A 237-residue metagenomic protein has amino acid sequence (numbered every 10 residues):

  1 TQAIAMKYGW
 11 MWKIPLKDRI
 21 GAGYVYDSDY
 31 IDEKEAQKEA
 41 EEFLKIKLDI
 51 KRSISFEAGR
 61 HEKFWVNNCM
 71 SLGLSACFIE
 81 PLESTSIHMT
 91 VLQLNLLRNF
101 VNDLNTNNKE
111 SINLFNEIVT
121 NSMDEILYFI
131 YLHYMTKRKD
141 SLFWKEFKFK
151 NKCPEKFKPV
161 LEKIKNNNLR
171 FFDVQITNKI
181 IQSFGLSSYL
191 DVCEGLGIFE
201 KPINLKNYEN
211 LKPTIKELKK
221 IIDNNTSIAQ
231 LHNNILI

Functional and structural regions predicted by a protein language model:
T1: Rossmann-like NAD(P)H-binding beta-loop-alpha module
I4-E57, C77-H88, F100: Conserved FAD/dinucleotide-binding core of flavoprotein oxidoreductases
S53-L72, C77: FAD-binding beta-loop-beta segment adjacent to the flavin cofactor pocket
E62-C69, S86-Q93, S122: A glycine-rich, aromatic-flanked flexible loop/lid motif
L72, S86-L104, F115: An active-site-proximal "capping" alpha-helix that borders the catalytic cofactor pocket
N99-I237: Long, low-complexity C-terminal extensions of enzymes
